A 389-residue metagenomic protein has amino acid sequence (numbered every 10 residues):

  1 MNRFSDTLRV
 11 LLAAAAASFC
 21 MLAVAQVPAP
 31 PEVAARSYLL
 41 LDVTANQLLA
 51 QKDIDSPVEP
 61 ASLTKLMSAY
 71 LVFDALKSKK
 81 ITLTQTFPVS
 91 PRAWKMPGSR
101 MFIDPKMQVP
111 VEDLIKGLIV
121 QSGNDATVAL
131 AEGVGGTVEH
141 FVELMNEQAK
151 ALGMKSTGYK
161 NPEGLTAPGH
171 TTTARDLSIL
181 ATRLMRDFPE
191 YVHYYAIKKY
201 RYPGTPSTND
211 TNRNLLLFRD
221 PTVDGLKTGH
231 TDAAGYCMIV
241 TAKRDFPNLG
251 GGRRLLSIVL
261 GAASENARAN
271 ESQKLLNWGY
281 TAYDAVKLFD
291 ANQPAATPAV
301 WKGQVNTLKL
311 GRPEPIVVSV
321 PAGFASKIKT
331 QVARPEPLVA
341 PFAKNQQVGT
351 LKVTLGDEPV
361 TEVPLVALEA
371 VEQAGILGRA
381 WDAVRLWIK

Functional and structural regions predicted by a protein language model:
M1-L12: Bacterial N-terminal signal peptides that target proteins for export
V10-C20: Bacterial N-terminal signal peptides
A14, V27-A29, L76, T231 (+2 more regions): Residues embedded in well-ordered secondary-structure elements
A16, A29-P31, Q51, N248 (+2 more regions): Sterically constrained small-residue positions within well-ordered secondary structures of folded domains
S18-M21, K77, Y283: Hydrophobic alpha-helical membrane context
A23-P189: Active-site-adjacent loops and short helices of periplasmic peptidoglycan-processing enzymes
K155, T166-T171, R175-K389: Domain-terminus/edge residues, biased toward the C-terminal soluble/receptor-binding domains of extracytoplasmic
